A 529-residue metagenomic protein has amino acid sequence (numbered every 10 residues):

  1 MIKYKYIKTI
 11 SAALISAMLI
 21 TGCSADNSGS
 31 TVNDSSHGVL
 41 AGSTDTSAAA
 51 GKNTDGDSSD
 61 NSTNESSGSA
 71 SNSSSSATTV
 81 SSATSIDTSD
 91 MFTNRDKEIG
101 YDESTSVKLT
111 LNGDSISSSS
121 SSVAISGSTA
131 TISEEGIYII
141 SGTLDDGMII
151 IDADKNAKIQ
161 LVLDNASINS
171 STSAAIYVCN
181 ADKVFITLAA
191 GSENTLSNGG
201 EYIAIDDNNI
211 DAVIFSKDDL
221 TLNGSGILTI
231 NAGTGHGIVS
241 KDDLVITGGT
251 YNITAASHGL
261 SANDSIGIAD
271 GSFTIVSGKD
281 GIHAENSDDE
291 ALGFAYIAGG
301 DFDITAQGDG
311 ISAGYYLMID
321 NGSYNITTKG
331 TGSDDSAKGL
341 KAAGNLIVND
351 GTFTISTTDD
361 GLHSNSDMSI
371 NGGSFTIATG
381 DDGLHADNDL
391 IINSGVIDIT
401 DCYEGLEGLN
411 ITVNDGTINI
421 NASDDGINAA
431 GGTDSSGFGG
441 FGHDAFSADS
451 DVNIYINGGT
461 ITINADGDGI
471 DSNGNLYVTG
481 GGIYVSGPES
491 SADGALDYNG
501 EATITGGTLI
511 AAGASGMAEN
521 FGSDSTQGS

Functional and structural regions predicted by a protein language model:
I2-S529: A composition-driven surface/loop motif
